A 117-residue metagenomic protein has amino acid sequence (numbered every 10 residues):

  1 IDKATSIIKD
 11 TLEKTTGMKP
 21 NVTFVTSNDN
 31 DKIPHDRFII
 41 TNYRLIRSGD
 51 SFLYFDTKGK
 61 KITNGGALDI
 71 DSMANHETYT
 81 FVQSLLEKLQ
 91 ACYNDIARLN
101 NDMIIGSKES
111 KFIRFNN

Functional and structural regions predicted by a protein language model:
I1-N117: PLD/PLD-like phosphodiesterase catalytic module centered on the HKD motif
